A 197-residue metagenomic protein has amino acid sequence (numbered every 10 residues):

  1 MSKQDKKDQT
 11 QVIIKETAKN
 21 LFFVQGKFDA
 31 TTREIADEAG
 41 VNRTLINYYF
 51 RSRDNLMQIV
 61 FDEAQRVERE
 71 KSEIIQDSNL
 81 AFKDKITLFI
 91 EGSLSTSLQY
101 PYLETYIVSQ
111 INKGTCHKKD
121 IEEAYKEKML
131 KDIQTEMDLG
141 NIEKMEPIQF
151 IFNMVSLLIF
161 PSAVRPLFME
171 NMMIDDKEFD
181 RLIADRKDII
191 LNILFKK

Functional and structural regions predicted by a protein language model:
M1-Q9: N-terminal intrinsically disordered/low-complexity leader segments
I13, T17, L21-N55, I59: Helix-turn-helix
Q58-L88, K126, I133-M137: Amphipathic alpha-helical linker/stalk segments
V67, T96, Y100, G114 (+2 more regions): Phosphate/oxyanion-binding loops and surfaces in catalytic or ligand/nucleic-acid-binding neighborhoods
E73-Y102, L139-I151: Hydrophobic alpha-helical connector segments
I90-S93, Y106-Q110, M154, L158 (+2 more regions): Short alpha-helical scaffolding segments that buttress acidic/His motifs in well-ordered protein cores
S95-K131, Q149, D175-R181: Short secondary-structure transition hinges
E127-L139, E143, L157-K197: C-terminal peripheral helix-coil segments that are non-catalytic and often amphipathic
